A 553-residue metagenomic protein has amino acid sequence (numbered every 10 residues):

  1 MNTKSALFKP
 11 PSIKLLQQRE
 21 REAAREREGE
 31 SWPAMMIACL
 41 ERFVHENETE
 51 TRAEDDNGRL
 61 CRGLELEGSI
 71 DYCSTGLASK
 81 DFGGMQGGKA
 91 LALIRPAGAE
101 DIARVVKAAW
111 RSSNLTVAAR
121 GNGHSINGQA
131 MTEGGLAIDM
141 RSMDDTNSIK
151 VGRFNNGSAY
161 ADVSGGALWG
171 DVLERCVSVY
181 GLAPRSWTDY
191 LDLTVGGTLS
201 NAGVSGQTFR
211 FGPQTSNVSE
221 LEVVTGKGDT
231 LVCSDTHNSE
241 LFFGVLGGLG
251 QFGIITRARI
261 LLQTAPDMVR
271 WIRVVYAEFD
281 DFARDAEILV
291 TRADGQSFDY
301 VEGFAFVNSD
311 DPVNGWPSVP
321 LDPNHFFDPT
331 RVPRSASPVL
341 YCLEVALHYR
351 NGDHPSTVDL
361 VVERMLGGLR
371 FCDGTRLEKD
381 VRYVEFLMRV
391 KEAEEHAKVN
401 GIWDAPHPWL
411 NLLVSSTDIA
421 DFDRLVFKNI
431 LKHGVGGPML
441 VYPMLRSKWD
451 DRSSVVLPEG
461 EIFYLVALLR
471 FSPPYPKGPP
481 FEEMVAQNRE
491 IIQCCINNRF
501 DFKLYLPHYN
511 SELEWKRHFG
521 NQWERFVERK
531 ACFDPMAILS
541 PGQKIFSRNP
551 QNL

Functional and structural regions predicted by a protein language model:
N2-L553: Noncatalytic alpha-helical scaffold of FAD-dependent oxidoreductases
